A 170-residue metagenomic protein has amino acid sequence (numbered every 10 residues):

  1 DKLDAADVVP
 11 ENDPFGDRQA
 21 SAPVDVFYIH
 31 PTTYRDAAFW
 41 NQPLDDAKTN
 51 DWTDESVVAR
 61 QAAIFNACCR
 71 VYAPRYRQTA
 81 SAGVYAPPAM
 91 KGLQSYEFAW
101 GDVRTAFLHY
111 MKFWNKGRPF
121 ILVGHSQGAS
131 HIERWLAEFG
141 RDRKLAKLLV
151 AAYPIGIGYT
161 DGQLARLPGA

Functional and structural regions predicted by a protein language model:
D1-P14: Basic, amphipathic N-terminal segments that precede the first structured/catalytic domain
D13-D17, F107-Y110: Short, well-structured alpha-helical segments in soluble
R18-V24: Proline/glycine-enriched tight loop/beta-turn segments at coil->beta junctions that connect or precede beta-strands
V26-F27, I121-G124, A151-I155: Extended hydrophobic secondary-structure segments that form protein cores and membrane-embedded regions
Y28-P119: Active-site catalytic motif of lipid deacylating hydrolases and related acyltransferases
P31-T33, Q78, S126-Q127, Y153-Y159: Short, flexible loop/turn elements at secondary-structure junctions
A99-G117, A137-A170: Surface cap/lid and interfacial helix-loop subdomains adjacent to catalytic sites that gate substrate access
V123-I132: Gly/Ala-rich beta-loop-alpha elbow adjacent to hydrolase catalytic centers
